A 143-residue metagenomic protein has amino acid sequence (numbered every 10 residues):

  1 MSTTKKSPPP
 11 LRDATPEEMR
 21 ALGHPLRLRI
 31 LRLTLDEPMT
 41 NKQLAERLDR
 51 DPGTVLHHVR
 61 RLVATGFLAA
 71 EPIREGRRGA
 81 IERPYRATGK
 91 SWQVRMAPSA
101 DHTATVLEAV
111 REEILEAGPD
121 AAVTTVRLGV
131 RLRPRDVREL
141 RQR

Functional and structural regions predicted by a protein language model:
S2, R86-E139: Amphipathic alpha-helical dimerization/coiled-coil segments that flank or bridge DNA-binding/regulatory modules
S2-M19: Short, Lys/Arg-enriched N-terminal segment that forms or immediately precedes the first helix of a structured domain
E18-H24, T40, I73-M96: Short, cationic-aromatic polyanion-contact patches
M19, L28-R32: Hydrophobic residues on short alpha-helical segments
Q43-D49, L62: A short acidic, leucine-rich amphipathic alpha-helix
G53: Key DNA-contact positions within bacterial/archaeal DNA-binding proteins
L68-A69: Short hydrophobic beta-strand motif reused across regulatory alpha/beta modules
